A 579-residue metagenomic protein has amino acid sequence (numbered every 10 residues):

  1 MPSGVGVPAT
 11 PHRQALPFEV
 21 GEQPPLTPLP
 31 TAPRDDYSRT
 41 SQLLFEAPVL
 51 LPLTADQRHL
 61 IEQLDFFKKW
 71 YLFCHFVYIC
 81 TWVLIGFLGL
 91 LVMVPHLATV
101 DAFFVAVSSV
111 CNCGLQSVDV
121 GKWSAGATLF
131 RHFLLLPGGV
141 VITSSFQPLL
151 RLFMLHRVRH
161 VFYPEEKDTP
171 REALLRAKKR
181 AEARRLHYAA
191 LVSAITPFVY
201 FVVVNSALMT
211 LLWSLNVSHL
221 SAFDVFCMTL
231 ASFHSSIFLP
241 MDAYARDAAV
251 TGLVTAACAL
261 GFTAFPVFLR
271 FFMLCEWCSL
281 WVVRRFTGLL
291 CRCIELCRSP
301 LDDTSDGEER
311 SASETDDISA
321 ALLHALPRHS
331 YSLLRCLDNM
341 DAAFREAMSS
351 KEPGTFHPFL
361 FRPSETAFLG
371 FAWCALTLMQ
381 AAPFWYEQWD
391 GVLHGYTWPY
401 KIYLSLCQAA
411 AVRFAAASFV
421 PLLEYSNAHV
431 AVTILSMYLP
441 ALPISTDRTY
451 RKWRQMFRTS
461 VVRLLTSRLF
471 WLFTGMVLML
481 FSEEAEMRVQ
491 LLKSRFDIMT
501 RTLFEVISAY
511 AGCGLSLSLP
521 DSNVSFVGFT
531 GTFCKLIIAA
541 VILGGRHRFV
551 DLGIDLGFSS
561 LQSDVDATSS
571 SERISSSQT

Functional and structural regions predicted by a protein language model:
M1-T579: Membrane-proximal intracellular helices of multi-pass ion channels
